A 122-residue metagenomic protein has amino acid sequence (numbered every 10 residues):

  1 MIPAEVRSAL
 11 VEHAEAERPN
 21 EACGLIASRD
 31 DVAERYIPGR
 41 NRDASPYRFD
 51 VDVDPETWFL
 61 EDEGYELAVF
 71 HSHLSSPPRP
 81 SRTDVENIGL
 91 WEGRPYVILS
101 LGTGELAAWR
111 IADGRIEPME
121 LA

Functional and structural regions predicted by a protein language model:
M1-E66, S75-A122: Conserved beta-strand-loop surface patch within small alpha/beta domains used for substrate/adaptor or ligand engagement
S72: Conserved residues at the C-terminal ends of beta-strands
